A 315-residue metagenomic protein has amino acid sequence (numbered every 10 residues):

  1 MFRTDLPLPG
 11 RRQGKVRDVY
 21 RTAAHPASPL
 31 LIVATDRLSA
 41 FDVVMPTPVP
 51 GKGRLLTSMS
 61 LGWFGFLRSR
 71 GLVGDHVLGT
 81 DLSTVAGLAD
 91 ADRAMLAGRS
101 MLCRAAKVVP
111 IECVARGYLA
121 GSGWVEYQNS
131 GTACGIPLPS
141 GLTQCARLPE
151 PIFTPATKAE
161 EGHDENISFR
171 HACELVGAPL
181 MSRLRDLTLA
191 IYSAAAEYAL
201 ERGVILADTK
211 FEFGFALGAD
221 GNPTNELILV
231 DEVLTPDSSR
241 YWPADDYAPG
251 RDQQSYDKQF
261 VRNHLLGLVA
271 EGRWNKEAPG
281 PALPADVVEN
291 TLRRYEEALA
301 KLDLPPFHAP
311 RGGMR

Functional and structural regions predicted by a protein language model:
M1-A156, N275-R315: Active-site loop/lid in soluble adenylation, ligation, and acyl-transfer enzymes
A27-P29, V108-P110, G203-L206, N222-L227: Coil-to-beta-strand transition motifs
T35, L227-P236: Catalytic cores of nucleic-acid ligases and guanylyltransferases
R104-A106, E201-T209, G214, L292: Short, active-site-adjacent segments that bind or coordinate small-molecule cofactors and metal centers
A115, L206-D231: Conserved metal-phosphate-binding beta-hairpin within the catalytic cores of diverse ATP-dependent phosphoryl-transfer
A146-A178: A short mid-domain helix/strand-loop element embedded in enzyme catalytic domains that forms or borders the active-site
V176-A207: A long amphipathic alpha-helix within ATP-dependent nucleotide-binding catalytic cores
V233-K301: C-terminal helix-cap and adjacent tail motif
